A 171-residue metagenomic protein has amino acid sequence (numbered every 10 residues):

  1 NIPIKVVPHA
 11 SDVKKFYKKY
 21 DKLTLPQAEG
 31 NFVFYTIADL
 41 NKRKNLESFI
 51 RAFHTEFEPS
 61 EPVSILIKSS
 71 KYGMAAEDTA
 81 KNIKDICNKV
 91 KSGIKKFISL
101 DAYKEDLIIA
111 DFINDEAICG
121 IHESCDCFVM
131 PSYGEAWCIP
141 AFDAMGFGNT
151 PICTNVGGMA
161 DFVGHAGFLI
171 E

Functional and structural regions predicted by a protein language model:
A10: Carbohydrate-associated surface elements
Y17-V33, F57-E61: Nucleotide-sugar donor-binding and catalytic loop/hinge architecture of NDP-sugar-dependent glycosyltransferases
P26-K44, I50-F53, I65-I67: Conserved donor-binding/catalytic core segment of Leloir-type glycosyltransferases
E77-C119: Nucleotide-activated donor-binding/catalytic signature segment of Leloir-type glycosyltransferases, i.e., the conserved
G120-C125: Short alpha-helical donor nucleotide-sugar binding micro-motif in glycosyltransferases
Y133: Aromatic "clamp/platform" in nucleotide-sugar-dependent glycosyltransferases that forms part of the donor/acceptor
T150-C153, F168: Short hydrophobic beta-strand element within catalytic cores of glycosyltransferases and related nucleotide-activated
